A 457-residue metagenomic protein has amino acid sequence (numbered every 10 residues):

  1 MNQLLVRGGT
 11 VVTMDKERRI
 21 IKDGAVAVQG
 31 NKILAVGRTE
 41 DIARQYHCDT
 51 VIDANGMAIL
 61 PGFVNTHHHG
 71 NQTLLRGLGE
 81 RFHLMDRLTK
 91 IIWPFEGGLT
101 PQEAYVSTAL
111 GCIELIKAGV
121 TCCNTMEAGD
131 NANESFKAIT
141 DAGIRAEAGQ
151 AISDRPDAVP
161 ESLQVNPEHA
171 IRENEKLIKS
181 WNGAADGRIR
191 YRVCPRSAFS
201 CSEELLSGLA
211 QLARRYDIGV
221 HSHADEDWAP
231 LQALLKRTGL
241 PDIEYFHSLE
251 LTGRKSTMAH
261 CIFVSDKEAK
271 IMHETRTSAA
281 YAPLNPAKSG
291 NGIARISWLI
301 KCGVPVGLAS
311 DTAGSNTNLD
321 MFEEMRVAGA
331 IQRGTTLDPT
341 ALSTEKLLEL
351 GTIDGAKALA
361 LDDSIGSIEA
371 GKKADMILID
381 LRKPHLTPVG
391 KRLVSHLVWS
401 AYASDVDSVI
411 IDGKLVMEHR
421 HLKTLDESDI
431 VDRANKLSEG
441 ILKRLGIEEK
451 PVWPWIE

Functional and structural regions predicted by a protein language model:
M1-G24, V28-L34, R38-T39, R44-Q45 (+1 more regions): Active-site microenvironment of metallo-dependent hydrolases
L4-R7, A43-R87, A109, I113-K117: Replace "His-x-His-based motif
G9, V26, N31, G56 (+15 more regions): Divalent metal-coordination and catalytic microenvironments
L74-V106, Q150-E168, W228-K255, T275-S278 (+2 more regions): Active-site gating loops and adjacent loop-to-helix segments of metal-dependent hydrolytic enzymes
R76-I144, A170-D186, N435-K443: Alpha-helical scaffold segments that flank or form the walls of functional sites
E134-A269: Metal-coordinating catalytic core of metallo-dependent amide/deamination hydrolases
S248-K255, S297-T387, S400-A401: His/Asp/Glu-enriched, well-ordered alpha-helical/loop segment that forms or immediately abuts the divalent-metal
E268-T277, A282-K288, I296: Long hydrophobic segments that form regular secondary structure
